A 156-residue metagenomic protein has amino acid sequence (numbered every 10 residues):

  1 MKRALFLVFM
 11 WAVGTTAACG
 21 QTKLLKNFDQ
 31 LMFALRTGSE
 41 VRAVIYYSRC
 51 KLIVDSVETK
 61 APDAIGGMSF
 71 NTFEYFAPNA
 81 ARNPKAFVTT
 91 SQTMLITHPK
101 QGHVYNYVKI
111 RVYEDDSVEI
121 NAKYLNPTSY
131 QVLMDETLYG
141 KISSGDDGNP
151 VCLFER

Functional and structural regions predicted by a protein language model:
A4-G14: Sec-dependent N-terminal signal peptides
A12-G14, V44, M134: Processing junctions and N-termini across compartments
G20-H98, F154-R156: N-terminal secretory signal peptides
P84-L153: Acidic, glycine-rich flexible loop segments
